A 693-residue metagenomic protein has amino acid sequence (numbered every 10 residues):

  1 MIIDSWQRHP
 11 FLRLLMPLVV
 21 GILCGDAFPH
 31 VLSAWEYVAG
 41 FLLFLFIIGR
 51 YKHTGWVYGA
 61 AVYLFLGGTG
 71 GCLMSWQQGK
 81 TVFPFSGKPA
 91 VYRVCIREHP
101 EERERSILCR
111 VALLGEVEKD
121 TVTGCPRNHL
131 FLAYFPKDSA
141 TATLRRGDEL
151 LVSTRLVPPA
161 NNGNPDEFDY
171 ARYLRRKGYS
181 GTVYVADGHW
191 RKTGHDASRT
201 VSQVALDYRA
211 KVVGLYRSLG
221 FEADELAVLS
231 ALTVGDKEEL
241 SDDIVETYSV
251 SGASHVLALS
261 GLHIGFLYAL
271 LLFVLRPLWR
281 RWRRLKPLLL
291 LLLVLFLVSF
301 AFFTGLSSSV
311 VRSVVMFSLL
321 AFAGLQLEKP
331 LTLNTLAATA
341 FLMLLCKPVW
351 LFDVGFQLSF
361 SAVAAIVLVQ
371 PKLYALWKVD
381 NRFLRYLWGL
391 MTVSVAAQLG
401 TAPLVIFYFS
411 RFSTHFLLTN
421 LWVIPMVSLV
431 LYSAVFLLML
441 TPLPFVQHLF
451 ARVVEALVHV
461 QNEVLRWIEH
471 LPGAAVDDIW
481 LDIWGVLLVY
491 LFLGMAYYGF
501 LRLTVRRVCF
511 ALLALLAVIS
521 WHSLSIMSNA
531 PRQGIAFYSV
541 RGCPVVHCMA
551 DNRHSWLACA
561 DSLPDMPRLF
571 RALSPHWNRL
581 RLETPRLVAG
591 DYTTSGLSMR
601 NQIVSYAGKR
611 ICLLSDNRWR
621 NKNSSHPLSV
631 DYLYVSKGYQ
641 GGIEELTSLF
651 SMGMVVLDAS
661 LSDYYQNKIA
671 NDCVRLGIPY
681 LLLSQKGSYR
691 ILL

Functional and structural regions predicted by a protein language model:
M1-A27, A323, Y432, F436-W467: Hydrophobic alpha-helical segments
M1-G87, R312: N-terminal leader/targeting segments
I2-D4, W56-Y58, Y63-H255, L582-M599 (+5 more regions): Membrane-interface helix/helix-cap signal primarily in integral membrane proteins
D4, R13, G21, V57-G59 (+6 more regions): Hydrophobic alpha-helical transmembrane segments in multi-pass membrane proteins
G21, V94, T154, L232 (+8 more regions): Divalent metal-coordination and catalytic microenvironments
D26-W35, V354, L418, A475-W480: Membrane-helix interface and helix-disruption motif detector
T141-A142, E149-R155, R382, M439-L693: Non-globular, low-confidence helical/coil segments that flank catalytic cores
V204-D207, K211, L215, Y386 (+8 more regions): Low-complexity, intrinsically disordered, cysteine-poor segments enriched in small/polar and charged residues
